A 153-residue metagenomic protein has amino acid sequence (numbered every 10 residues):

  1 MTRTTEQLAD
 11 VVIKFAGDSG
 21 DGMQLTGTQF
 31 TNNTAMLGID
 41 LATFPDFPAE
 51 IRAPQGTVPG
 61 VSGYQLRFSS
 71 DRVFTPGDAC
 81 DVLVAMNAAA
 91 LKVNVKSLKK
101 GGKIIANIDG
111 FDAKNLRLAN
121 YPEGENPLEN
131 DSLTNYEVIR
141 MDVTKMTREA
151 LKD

Functional and structural regions predicted by a protein language model:
M1-D153: Active-site cofactor/cluster-binding pocket
